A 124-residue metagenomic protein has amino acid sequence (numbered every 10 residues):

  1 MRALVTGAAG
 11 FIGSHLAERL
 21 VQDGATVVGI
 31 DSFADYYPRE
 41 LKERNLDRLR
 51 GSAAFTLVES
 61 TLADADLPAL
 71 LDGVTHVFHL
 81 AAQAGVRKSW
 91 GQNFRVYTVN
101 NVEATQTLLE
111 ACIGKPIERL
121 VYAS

Functional and structural regions predicted by a protein language model:
M1-S124: N-terminal Rossmann-like NAD(P)+-binding domain of SDR-like oxidoreductases, especially those catalyzing
